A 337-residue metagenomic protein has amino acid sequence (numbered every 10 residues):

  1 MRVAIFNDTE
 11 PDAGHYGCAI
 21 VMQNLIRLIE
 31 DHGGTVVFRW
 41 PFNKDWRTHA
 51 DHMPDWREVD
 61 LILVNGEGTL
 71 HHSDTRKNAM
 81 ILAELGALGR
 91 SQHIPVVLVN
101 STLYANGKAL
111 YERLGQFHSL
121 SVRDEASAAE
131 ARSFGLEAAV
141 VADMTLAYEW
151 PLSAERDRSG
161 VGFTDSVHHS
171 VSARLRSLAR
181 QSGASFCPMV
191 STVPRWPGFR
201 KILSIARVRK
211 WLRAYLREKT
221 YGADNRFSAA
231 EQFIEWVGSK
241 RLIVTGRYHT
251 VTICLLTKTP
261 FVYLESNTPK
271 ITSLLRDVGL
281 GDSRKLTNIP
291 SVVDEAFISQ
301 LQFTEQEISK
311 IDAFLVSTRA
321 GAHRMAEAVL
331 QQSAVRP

Functional and structural regions predicted by a protein language model:
M1-P337: Active-site anion-handling motifs in enzyme catalytic cores
